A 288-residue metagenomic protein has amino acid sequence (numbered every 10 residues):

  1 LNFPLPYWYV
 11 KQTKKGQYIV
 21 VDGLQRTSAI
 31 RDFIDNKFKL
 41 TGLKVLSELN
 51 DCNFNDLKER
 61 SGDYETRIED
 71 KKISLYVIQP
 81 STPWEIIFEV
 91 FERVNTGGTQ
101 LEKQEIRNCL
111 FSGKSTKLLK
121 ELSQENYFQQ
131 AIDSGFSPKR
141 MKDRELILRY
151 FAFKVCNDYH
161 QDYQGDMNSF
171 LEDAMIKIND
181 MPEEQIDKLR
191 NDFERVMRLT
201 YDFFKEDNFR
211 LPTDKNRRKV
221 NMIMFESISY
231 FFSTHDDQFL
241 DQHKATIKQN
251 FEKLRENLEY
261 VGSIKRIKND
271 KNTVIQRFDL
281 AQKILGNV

Functional and structural regions predicted by a protein language model:
L1-D173, D241, K248-E252, E259-K271: Basic- and aromatic-enriched surface patches that contact anionic nucleotides/nucleic acids
Q25, E85, K142-E145, K188-N191 (+3 more regions): Generic recognition of stable, solvent-exposed alpha-helical segments in well-folded globular domains
L46-L49, P83, L119-K120, Q185 (+4 more regions): Alpha-helical protein-protein interaction elements
S123-F128, K177-M197, E256-L280: Charged/polar, low-hydrophobicity segments characteristic of intrinsically disordered regions and flexible loops
P138, P212-K219, Q238-F239: Short acidic, glycine/proline-enriched loop segments that cap or flank alpha-helices
F153-N157, K177, F203-E206, Y230-Q238 (+1 more regions): Amphipathic alpha-helical interaction surfaces
Y163-R217, M224: Small-residue-rich helix-loop
K219-V288: Charged substrate- and nucleic-acid-binding regions of tRNA-handling and nucleotidyl-transfer enzymes, centered on
